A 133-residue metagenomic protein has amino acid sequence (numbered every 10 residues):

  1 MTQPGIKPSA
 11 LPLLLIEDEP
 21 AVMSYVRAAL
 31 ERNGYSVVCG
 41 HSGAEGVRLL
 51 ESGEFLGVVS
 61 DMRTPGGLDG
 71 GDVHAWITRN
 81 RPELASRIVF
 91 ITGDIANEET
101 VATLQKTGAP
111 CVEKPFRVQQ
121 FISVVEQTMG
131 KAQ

Functional and structural regions predicted by a protein language model:
M1-L14, R79, L84, V101 (+2 more regions): Non-catalytic signal-transmission and effector/linker regions of two-component phosphorelay proteins
L14, R27, C39-G57, M62-P65 (+1 more regions): Acidic, metal-coordinating helix/loop segments flanking the phosphotransfer/catalytic sites of two-component signaling
E17: Conserved acidic carboxylate
P20, H41-E45, Q119: Acidic phosphotransfer microenvironment of two-component signaling modules
S24-R32: Charged docking surfaces used in two-component/phosphorelay signaling
R48, D69-L84: Short amphipathic alpha-helix used as the core "switch/output" element in two-component signaling
P65-G67, A96: The feature encodes the CheY-like receiver
I91-T92: Hydrophobic/aromatic residues positioned on beta-strands within the core alpha/beta folds
